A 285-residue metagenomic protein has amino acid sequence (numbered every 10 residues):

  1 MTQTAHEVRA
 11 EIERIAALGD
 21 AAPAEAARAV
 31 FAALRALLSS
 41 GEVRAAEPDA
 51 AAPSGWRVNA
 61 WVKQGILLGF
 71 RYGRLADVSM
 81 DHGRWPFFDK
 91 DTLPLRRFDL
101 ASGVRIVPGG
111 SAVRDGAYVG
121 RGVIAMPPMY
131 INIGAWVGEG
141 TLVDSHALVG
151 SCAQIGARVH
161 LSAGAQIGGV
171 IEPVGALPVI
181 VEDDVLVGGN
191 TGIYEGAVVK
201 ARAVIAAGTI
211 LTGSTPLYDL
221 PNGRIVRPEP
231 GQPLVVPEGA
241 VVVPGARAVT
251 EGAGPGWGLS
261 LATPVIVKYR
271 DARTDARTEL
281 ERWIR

Functional and structural regions predicted by a protein language model:
M1-V104, L234, E238-A240, P244-R285: Terminal amphipathic alpha-helical/low-complexity segments used for targeting or macromolecular assembly
L100, V104-G254, I266: Structural signal for interior beta-strand "rungs" in well-ordered beta-sheet cores of soluble enzyme domains
